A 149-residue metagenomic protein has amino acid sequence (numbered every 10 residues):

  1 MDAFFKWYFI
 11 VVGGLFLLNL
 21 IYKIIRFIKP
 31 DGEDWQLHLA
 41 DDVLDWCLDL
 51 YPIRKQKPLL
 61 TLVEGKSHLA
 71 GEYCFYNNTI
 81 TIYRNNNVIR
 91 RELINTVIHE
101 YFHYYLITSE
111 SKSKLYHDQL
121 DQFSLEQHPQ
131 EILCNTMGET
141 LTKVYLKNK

Functional and structural regions predicted by a protein language model:
M1-I10: Feature marks short, highly hydrophobic, charge-poor N-terminal signal-anchor/signal peptide-like helices that anchor
L15-D31: Membrane-interface motif at the C-terminal end of an N-terminal transmembrane signal
E33-Q56: Zn2+-dependent metallopeptidase catalytic core
L50-Q56, E110-S113, Y145-K149: Surface-exposed helix-capping loop/turn segments at secondary-structure junctions
L62-R91, Y104-T108: Active-site scaffold of zinc-dependent metalloenzymes
R91, I107-T136: Post-HEXXH active-site segment of zinc metalloproteases
E92-E100: Short alpha-helical catalytic segment bearing the HExxH-like zincin motif of zinc-dependent metalloproteases
S124-Q127, E139-K149: Long, well-structured alpha-helical subdomains associated with metal-dependent extracellular/ecto-lumenal hydrolases
